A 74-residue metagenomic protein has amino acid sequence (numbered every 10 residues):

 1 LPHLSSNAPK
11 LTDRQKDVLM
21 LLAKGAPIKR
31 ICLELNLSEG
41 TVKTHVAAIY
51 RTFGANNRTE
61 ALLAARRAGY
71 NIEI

Functional and structural regions predicted by a protein language model:
L1-L21: Regulatory hinge/linker segments at domain boundaries that couple sensory/effector modules to output domains
P2-S5, S38, L63-A64: Compositionally biased amphipathic helical and low-complexity segments enriched in hydrophobic
L19, Y50, E73: Replace "UDP/GDP/ADP/TDP-sugars" with "nucleotide-sugars
L22-A26, A65: Short helix-to-turn junction characteristic of helix-turn-helix DNA-binding domains, especially the helix
G25-E60: Recognition helix of helix-turn-helix DNA-binding domains
G54-N57, A61-I72: Flexible loop/N-cap segments at domain edges
